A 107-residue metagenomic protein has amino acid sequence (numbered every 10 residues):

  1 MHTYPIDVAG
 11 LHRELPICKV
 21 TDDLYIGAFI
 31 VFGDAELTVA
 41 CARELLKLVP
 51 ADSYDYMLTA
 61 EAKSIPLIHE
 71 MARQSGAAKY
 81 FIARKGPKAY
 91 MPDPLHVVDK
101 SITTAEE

Functional and structural regions predicted by a protein language model:
M1-Y54: Active-site-facing substrate-recognition patch
I6-V8, A60, F81-R84: Glycine-enriched loop-and-adjacent helix/strand subsegments that border the catalytic/binding cleft of enzyme cores
T38, A60-S64: Hydrophobic alpha-helical segments and helix-packing faces
S53-E61: Short glycine-rich phosphate-binding loop at a beta-alpha junction
M57-L58, H69-E70, F81: Short, hydrophobic/aromatic-rich beta-strand segments within well-structured domains
K63-P66, P87-A89: Short, catalytically relevant binding-site loops at active-site mouths
P66-S75: Short Gly/Thr/Asp-enriched flexible loops that form oxyanion-binding sites at enzyme active sites
A78-E107: Short, glycine/charge-rich flexible loops or terminal/linker lids adjacent to PRPP-binding catalytic cores
